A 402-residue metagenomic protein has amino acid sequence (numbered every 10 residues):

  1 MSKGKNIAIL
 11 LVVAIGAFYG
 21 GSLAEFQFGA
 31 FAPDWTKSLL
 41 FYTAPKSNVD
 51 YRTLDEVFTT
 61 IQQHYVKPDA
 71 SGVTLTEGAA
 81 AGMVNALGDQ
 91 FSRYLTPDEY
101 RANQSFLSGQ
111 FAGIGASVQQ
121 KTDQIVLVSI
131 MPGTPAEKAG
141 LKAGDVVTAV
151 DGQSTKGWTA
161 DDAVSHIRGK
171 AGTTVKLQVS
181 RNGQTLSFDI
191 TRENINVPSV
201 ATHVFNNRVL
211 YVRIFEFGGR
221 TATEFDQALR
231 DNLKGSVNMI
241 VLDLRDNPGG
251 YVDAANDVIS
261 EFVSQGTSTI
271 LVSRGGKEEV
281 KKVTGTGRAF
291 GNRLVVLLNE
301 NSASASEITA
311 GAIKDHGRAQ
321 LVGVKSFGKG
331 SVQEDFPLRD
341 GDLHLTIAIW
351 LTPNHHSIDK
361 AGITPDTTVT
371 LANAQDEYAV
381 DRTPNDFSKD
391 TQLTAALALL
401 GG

Functional and structural regions predicted by a protein language model:
S2-F91: Terminal targeting/pro-maturation regions of precursor/exported proteins
Q62-V126, T174-K176, S180-D189, V197-T202 (+1 more regions): Extended, small/polar residue-biased N-terminal targeting/export presequences and adjacent propeptide/linker tracts
S108-V150: Glycine-rich active-site/cofactor-binding loop and its immediate structural neighborhood
G113, S117-M131, R208-R213, R288 (+2 more regions): PDZ/PDZ-like groove recognition
V128, E137-A143, D151-S154, T159-F336: Cleft-lining beta-strand/loop regions that shape enzyme active-site pockets
R339-I349: Short acidic, Pro/Gly- and aromatic-enriched capping/linker segments at domain boundaries
I358, T368-G402: Conserved functional hotspot residues or short segments at active or partner-binding sites across diverse domains
